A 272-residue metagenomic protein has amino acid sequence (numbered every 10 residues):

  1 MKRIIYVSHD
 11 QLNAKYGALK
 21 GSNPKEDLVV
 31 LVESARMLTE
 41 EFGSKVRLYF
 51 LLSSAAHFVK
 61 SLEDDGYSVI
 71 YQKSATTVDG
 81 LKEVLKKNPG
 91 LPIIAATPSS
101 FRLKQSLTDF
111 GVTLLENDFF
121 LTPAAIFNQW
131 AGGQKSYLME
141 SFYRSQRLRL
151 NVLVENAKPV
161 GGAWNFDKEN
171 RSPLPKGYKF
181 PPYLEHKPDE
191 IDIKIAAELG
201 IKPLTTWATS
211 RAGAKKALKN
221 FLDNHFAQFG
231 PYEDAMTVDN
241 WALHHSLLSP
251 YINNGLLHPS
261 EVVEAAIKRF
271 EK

Functional and structural regions predicted by a protein language model:
M1-Q72: N-terminal beta-strand-loop-alpha-helix module at the start of alpha/beta ligand-binding or catalytic domains
I4, L28, P92-I93, S249: Beta-sheet entry/capping signal
Y6-H9, V32-E33, Q72-A75, A95-P98 (+2 more regions): Short His-Asn-centered micro-motif
H9-A18, G80-V84, S106, A235: Short alpha-helical segments and helix-capping/turn motifs at coil-helix boundaries
N13-K15, M37-E40, T77-D79, R102 (+1 more regions): Flexible loop/turn segments at secondary-structure boundaries
T77-W207: Beta-rich, aromatic/charged-enriched effector core domains that present basic-aromatic interfaces for binding
R149-K272: Glycine/tryptophan-enriched, flexible segments
